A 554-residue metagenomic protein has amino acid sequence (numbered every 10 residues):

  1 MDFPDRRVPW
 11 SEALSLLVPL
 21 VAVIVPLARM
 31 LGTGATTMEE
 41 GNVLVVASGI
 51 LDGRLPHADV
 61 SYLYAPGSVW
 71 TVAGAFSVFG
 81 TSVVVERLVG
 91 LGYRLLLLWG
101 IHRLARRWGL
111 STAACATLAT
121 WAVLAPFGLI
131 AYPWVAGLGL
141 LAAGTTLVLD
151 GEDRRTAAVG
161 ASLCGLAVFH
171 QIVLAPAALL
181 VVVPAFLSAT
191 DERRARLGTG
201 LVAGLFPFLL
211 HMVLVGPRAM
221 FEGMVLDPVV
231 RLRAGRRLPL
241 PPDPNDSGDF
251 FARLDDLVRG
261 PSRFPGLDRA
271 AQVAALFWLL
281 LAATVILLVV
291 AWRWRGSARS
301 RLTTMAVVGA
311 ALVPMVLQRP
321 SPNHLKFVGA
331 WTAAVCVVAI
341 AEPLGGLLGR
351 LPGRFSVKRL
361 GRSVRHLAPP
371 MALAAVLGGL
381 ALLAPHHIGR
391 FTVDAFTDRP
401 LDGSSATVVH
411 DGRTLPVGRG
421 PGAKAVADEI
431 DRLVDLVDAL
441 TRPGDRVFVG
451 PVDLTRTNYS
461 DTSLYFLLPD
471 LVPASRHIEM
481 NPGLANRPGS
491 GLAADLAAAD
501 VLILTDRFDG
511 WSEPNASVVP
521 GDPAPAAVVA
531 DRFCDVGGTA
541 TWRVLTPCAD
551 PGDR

Functional and structural regions predicted by a protein language model:
W10, I101-V123, G139, R155 (+1 more regions): Transmembrane-helix signature of polytopic, membrane-embedded enzymes that assemble or transfer cell-envelope glycans
M30-T33, V69, V83, R87 (+4 more regions): Aromatic- and kink-enriched transmembrane "portal" helix at the membrane-lumen/periplasm boundary that abuts
L31-V46, D59-T71, T81-V84, P217 (+2 more regions): Extracytoplasmic catalytic/substrate-binding loops of multi-pass membrane glycan-assembly enzymes
Y64, V173-L174, G378-G552: Extracytoplasmic
R106-R107, L141-V159, A167, L187-D191 (+2 more regions): Membrane-interface transmembrane helices that cradle and orient dolichyl/undecaprenyl
W121-A125, A157-I172, A177-V183, V202-A203 (+2 more regions): Membrane-interface alpha helices of multi-pass inner-membrane proteins
P176, A311, L317-R354, R359-L373: Hydrophobic/aromatic-rich transmembrane helices and adjacent perimembrane loops
R194-D256, L382-G389: Membrane-lumen/periplasm interface segments of specific transmembrane helices in polyprenyl phosphate-linked
